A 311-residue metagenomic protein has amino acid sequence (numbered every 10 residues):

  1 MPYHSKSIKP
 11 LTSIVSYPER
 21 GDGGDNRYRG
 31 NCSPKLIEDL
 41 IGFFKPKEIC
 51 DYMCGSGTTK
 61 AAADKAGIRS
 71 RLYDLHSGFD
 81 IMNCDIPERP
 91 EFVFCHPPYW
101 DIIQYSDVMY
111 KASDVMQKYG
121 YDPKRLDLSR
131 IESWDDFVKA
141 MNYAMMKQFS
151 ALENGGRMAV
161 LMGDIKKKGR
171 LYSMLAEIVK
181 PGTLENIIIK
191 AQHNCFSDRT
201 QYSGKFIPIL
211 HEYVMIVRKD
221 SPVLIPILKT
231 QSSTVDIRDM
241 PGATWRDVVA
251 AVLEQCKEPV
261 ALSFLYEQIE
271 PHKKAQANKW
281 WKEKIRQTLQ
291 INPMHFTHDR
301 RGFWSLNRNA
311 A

Functional and structural regions predicted by a protein language model:
M1-N292, H298-A311: Class I S-adenosyl-L-methionine-dependent methyltransferase catalytic core
